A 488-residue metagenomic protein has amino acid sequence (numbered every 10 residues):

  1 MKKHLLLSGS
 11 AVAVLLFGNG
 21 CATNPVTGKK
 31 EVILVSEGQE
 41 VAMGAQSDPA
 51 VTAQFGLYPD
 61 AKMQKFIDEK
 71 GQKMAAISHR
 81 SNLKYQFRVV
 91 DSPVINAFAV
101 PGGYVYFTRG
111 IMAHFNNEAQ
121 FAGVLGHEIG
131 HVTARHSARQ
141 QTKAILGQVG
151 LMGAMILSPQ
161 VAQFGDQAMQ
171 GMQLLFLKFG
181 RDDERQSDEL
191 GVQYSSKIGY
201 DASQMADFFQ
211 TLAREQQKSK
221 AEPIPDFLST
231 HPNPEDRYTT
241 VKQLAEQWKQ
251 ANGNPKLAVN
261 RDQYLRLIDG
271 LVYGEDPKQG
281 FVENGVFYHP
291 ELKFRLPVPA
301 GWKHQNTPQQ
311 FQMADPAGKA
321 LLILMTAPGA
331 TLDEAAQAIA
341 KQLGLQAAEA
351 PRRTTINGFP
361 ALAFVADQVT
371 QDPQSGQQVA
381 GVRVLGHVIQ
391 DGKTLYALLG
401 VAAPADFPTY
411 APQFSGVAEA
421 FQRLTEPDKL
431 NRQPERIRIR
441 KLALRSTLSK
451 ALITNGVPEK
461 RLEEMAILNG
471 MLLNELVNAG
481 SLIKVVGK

Functional and structural regions predicted by a protein language model:
H4-A11, N19-P290, R295-P297, K303 (+3 more regions): A Zn2+-metalloprotease active-site environment signal
A42, R185, P297, I356 (+2 more regions): Residue-level recognition of short, solvent-exposed, well-ordered loop/turn junctions that link secondary-structure
A122, W248, W302, L398-R436: Surface-exposed amphipathic alpha-helical segments
Q263-E275, F281-E283, H289-E291, K319-L321 (+2 more regions): Amphipathic alpha-helical protein-interaction segments
A314-M325, E435-L444, V485-K488: Short, surface-exposed polybasic-and-hydrophobic patches located at secondary-structure transitions
I339-T394: Signature of long, low-cysteine stretches enriched in small and polar/charged residues
K429-E459: Primarily a LysM-type cell-wall glycan-binding module
E459-K488: Extracellular LysM carbohydrate-binding repeats and other cell-envelope/extracellular binding modules
